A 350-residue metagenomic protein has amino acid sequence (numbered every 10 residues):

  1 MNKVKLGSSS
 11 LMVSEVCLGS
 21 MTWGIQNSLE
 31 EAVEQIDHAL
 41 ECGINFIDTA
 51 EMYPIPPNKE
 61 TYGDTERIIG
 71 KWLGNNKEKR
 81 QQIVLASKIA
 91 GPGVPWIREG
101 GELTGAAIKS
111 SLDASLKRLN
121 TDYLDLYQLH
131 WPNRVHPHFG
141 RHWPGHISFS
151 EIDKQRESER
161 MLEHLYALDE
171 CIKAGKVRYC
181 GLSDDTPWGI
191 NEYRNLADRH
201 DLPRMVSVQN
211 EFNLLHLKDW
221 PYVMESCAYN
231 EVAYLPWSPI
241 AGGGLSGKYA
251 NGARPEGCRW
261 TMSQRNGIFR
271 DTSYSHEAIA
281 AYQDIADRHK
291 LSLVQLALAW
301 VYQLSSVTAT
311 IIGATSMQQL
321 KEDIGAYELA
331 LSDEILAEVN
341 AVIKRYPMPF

Functional and structural regions predicted by a protein language model:
M1-K88, A106-K109, D122, K173: N-terminal binding-site loop/beta-alpha segment at the start of enzyme catalytic domains that lines or forms
L6, L18, A32, I47 (+11 more regions): Conserved, mostly hydrophobic/aromatic
S14-E15, K79-I83, D122-L126, R178-Y179 (+2 more regions): Short acidic capping loops at alpha-helix termini that bridge into adjacent secondary structure
S20-E30, P95-A106, I152-E159: Active-site mouth loops of central-metabolism enzymes
S28-A39, T104-R118, M161, L165-Y166 (+1 more regions): Short, acidic/polar
P56-E60, G91-G105, V135-S148: Surface-exposed, active-site-proximal loop segments in enzymatic domains
P95-Q128, E211: Active-site gating/metal-coordination segments in enzymes
P132-A341, F350: Beta/alpha (TIM)-barrel catalytic core signal, keyed to glycine-rich beta->alpha loops juxtaposed to Asp/Glu that bind
